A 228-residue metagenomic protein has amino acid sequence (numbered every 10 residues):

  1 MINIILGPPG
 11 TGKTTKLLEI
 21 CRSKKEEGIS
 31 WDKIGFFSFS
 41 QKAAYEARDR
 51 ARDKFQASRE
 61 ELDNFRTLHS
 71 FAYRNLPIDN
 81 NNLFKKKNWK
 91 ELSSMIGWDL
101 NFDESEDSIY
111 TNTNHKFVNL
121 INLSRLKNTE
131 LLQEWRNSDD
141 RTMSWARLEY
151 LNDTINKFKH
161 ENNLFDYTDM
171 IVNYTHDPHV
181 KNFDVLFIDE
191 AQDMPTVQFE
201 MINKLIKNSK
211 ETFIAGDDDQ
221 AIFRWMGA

Functional and structural regions predicted by a protein language model:
M1-N81: P-loop NTPase Walker
I2-I4, K16, K33, F102-F187 (+3 more regions): Accessory N-terminal region flanking or inserted into the helicase ATPase core in nucleic-acid motor proteins
P8-T15, E19, S23, F39-K42 (+2 more regions): Conserved helicase motor core of SF1/SF2 NTP-dependent helicases
G28-I29, P178-V180, L205-N208: Conserved catalytic network of the ASCE P-loop NTPase/AAA+ motor domain
A47-A51, N75-L76, Y174, Q198 (+2 more regions): Short, flexible helix/strand-to-coil boundary loops that buttress conserved ligand/catalytic motifs in alpha/beta
E61-L62, L68-W98, I171-H176: Conserved P-loop NTPase motor core of helicases/translocases
R74-L76, F158, A221-F223: A short acidic, helix-capping loop that chelates divalent metal ions and anchors anionic groups
K85-S108, S209-A221: Conserved phosphoryl-transfer catalytic core
